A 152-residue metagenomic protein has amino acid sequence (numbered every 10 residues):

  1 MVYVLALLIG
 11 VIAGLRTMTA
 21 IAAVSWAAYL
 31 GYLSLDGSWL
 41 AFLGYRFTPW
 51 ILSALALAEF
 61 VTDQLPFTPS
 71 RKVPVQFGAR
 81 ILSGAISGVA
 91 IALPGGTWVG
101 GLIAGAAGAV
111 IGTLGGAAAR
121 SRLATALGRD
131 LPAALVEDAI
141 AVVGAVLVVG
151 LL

Functional and structural regions predicted by a protein language model:
M1-L5, A27-F47, S87-I103, L147-L152: Helix-coil boundary and interhelical linker segments in multi-pass alpha-helical membrane proteins
L8-A28: The first (N-terminal) embedded transmembrane alpha-helix
S25-W26, L30-S34, L43-T62, Q76-R80 (+1 more regions): Alpha-helical transmembrane segments and their juxtamembrane interface "caps" in small multi-pass membrane proteins
L57-K72, L114-A126: C-terminal ends of transmembrane helices
E59, A79-G88, E137-V142: Core segments of transmembrane alpha-helices that mediate helix-helix packing or line hydrophobic substrate/ligand
S70-L82, A104, R129-V136: Cytoplasmic-side transmembrane-helix entry/capping segments in multi-pass membrane proteins
L82-L93, L102-A118: Mid-bilayer segments of alpha-helical transmembrane spans in multi-pass integral membrane proteins that mediate
L135-L152: Final/C-terminal transmembrane alpha-helix of multipass membrane proteins
